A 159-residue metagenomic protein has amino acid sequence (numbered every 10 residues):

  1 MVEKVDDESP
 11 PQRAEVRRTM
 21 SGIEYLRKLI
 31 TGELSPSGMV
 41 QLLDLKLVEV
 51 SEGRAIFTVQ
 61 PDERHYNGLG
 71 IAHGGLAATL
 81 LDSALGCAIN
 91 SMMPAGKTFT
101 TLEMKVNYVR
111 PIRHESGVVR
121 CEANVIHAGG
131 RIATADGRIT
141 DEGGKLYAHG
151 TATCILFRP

Functional and structural regions predicted by a protein language model:
M1-P159: Terminal targeting signals and extreme-terminal segments of soluble enzymes
